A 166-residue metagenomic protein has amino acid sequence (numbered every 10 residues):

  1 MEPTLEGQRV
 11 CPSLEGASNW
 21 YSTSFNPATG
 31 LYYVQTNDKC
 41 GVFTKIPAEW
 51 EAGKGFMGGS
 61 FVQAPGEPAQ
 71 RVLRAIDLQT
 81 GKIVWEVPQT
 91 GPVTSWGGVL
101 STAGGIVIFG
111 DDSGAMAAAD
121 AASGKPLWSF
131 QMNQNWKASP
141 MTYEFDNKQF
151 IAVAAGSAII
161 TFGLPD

Functional and structural regions predicted by a protein language model:
M1-R9, K39-T94, L100-A103, V107-D166: Extracytoplasmic/lumenal domain signature
E6-S22, G98: Signature of short aromatic-glycine-proline-rich micro-motifs recurring in repeat-based ectodomains
L14, S22-N26, Y143, I151: A general structural signal for short secondary-structure junctions and capping/turn motifs
G16-S18, F25-P27, P68, T80: Short, surface-exposed loop/turn motifs at beta-strand boundaries within globular domains
Y21-S24, A28-Q35, G41-V42: Substrate-binding clefts and catalytic carboxylate motifs of secreted carbohydrate-active enzymes
